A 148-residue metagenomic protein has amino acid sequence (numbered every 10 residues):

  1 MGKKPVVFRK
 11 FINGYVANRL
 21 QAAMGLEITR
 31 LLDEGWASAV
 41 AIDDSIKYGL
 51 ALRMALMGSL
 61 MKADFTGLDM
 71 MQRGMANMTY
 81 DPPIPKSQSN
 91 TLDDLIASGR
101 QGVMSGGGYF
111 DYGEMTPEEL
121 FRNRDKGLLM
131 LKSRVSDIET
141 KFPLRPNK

Functional and structural regions predicted by a protein language model:
K3-F11, E34, A39-K148: NAD(P)-dependent Rossmann-like dehydrogenase/reductase catalytic/cofactor-binding core
Q21-E27: Structural/interface elements that position substrates and couple domains in central-metabolism enzymes
I28, L32-E34: Hydrophobic transmembrane alpha-helices that form the pore/transport pathway of multi-pass ion and small-solute
